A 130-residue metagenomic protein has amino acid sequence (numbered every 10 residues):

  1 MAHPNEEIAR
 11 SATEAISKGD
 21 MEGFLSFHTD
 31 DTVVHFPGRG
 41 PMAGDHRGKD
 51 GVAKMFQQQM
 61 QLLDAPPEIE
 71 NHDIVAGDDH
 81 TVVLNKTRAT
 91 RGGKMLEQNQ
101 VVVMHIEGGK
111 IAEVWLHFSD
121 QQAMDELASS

Functional and structural regions predicted by a protein language model:
M1-D30, K110, D125-S130: Short, low-complexity N-terminal intrinsically disordered segments enriched in polar/charged residues
L25, T29-D79: A solvent-exposed, acidic/Ser-Thr-rich amphipathic alpha-helical stretch
D45, G93-L96, Q122-A128: A short, polar/proline- and glycine-enriched secondary-structure boundary/capping micro-motif
D64, A89-E97: Short, cysteine-centered beta-strand-loop-beta hairpins and adjacent loop/turn segments enriched in charged/polar
E68-I69, L96-V102: Short, surface-exposed coil-to-beta transition loops
G77-T87: A short hydrophobic beta-strand element
T87-A89, I106: Hydrophobic beta-strand positions in extracellular immunoglobulin-like domains
V103-D125: Short beta-strand edge/turn micro-motifs at domain boundaries
